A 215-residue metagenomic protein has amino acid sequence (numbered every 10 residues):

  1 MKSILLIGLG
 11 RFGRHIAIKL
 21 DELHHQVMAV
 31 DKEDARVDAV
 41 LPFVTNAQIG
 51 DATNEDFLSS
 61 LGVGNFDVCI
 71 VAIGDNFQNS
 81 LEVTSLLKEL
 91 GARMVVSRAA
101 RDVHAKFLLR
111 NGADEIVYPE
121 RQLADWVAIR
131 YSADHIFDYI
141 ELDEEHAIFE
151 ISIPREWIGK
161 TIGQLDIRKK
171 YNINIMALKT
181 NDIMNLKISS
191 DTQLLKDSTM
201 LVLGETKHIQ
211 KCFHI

Functional and structural regions predicted by a protein language model:
M1-I215: Cytosolic regulatory regions of ion transport systems
